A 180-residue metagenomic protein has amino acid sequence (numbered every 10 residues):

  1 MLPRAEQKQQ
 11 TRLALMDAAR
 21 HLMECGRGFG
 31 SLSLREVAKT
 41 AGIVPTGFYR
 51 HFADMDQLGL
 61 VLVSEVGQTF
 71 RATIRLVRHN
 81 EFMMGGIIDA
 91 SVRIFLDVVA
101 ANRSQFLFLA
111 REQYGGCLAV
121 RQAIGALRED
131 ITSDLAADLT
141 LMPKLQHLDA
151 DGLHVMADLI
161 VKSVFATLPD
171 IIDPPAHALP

Functional and structural regions predicted by a protein language model:
M1-Q10, D149: N-terminal intrinsically disordered/low-complexity leader segments
Q7-A19, V37, L62-F70: Generic hydrophobic, amphipathic alpha-helix propensity
A14, C25-Q57, V61: Helix-turn-helix
F52, R111-G116: Short helix-capping/turn signature of helix-turn-helix
G59-V66, L109, I131: Alpha-helical DNA-contacting segments of helix-turn-helix folds
R75-A101, A157-I160: Hydrophobic alpha-helical connector segments
V98-A101, A137, A157-L179: Amphipathic C-terminal alpha-helical segment
L118-K144, H154-V161, F165-A166: Amphipathic alpha-helical packing segments from all-alpha helical-bundle domains
